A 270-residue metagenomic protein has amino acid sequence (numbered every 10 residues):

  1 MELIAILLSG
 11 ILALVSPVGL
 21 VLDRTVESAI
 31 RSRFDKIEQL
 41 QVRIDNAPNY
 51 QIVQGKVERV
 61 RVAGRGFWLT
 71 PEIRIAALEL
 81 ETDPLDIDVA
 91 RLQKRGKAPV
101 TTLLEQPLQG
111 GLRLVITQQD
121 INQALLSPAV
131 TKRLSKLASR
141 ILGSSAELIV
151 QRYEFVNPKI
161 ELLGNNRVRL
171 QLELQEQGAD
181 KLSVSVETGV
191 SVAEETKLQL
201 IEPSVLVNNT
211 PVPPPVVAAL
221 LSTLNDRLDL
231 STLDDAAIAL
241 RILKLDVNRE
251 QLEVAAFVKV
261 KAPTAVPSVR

Functional and structural regions predicted by a protein language model:
E2-P17: Hydrophobic membrane-insertion alpha-helices, especially the h-region of bacterial N-terminal signal peptides
P17-V26, R113, T117-V130, V212-L220 (+1 more regions): Short amphipathic alpha-helical segments
L22-I37: Alpha-helical transmembrane signal-anchor/signal-peptide segments
D35-D120, T131, S135-Q177: N-terminal beta-strand/beta-hairpin edge segment
I87-V89, E105-G111, L125-A129, V216-A219 (+1 more regions): A general structural signal for short secondary-structure boundary/capping elements
L103, Q118-P128, R140-I141, D229-D234 (+1 more regions): Short, highly charged low-complexity linear segments
S183, T188-R270: Extracytoplasmic/luminal low-complexity segments enriched in Pro/Gly and acidic/polar residues that act as flexible
